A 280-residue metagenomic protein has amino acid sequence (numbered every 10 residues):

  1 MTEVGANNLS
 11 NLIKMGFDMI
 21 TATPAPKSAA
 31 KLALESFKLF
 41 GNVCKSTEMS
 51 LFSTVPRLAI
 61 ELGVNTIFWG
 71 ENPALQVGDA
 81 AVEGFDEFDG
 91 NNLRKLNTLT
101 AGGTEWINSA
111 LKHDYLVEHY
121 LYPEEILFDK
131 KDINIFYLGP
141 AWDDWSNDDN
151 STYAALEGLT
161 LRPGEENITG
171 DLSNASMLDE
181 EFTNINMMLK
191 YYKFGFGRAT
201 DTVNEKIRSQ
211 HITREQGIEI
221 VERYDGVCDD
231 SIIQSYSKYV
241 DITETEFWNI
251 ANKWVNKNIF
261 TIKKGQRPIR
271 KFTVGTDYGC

Functional and structural regions predicted by a protein language model:
M1-C280: Nucleotide-activated chemistry modules centered on ATP-dependent adenylation/adenylyltransferase
